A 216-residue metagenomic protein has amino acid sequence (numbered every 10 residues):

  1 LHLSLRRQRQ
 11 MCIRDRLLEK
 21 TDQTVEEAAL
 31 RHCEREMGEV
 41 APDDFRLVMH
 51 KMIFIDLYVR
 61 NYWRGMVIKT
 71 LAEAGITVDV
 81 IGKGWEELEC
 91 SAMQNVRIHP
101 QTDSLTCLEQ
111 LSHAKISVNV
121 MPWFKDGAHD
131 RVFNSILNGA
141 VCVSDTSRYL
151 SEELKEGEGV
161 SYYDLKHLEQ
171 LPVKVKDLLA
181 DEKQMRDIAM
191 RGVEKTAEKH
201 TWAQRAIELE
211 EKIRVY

Functional and structural regions predicted by a protein language model:
L1-C12: Single conserved hydrophobic/aromatic residue that forms the stacking wall/gate of nucleotide- or nucleobase-binding
R7, Y58, K83-Y216: Catalytic binding pocket for nucleotide-activated donors in carbohydrate/polymer assembly enzymes
I13-R35: Low-complexity, serine/threonine/proline-enriched polar segments
D22-E27, D44-F45, D56-L57, T70-E73 (+3 more regions): ER/Golgi luminal nucleotide-sugar-dependent glycosyltransferases, focusing on the catalytic module
A29-A74: Alpha-helix-centered segments that form part of catalytic cores
G75-T77, G139: Glycine-centered loop/turn motif at secondary-structure junctions
D79-I81: Short internal beta-strands
